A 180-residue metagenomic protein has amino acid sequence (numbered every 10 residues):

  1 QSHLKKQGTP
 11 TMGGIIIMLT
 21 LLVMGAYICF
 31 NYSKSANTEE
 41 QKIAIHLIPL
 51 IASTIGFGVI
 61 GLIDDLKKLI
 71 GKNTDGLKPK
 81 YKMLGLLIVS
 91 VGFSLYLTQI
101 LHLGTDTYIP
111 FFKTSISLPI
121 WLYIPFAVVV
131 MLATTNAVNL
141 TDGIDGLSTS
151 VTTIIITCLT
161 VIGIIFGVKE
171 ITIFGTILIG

Functional and structural regions predicted by a protein language model:
Q1-G180: "…together with the soluble PPM/PP2C metallo-phosphatase catalytic core" -> "…together with the soluble PPM/PP2C
